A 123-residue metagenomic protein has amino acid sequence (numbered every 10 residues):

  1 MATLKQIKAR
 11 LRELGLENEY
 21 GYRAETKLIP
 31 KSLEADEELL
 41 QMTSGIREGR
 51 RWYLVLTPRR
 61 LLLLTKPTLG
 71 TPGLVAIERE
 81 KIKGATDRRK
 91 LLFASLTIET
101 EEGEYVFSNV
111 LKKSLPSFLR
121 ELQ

Functional and structural regions predicted by a protein language model:
M1-L54: Anionic N-terminal interaction surfaces
M1-R10, I98-Q123: Low-complexity intrinsically disordered segments
K5-K8, K27, K31, K66 (+3 more regions): Context-gated lysine
L39-S108: Phosphoinositide-binding peripheral membrane targeting modules
